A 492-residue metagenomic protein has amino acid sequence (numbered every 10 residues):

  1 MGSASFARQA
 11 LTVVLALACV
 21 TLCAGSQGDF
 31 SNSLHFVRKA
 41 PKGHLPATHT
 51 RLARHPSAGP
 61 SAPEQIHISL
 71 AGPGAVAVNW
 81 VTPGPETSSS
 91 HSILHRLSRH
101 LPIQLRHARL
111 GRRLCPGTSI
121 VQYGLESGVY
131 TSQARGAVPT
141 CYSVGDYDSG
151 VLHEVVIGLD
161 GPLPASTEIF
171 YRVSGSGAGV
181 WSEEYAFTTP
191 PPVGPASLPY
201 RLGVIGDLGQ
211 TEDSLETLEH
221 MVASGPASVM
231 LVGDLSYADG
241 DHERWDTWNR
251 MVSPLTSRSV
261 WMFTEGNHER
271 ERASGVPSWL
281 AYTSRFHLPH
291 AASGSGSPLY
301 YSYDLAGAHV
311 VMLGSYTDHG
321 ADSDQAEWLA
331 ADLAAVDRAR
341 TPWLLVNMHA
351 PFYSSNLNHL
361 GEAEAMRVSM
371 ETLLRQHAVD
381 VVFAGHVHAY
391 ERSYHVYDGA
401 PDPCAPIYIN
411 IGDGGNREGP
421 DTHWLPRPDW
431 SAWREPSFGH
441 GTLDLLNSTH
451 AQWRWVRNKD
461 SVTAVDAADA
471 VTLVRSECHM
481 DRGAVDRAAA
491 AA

Functional and structural regions predicted by a protein language model:
G2, Q9-L11, L15-V204, A223 (+2 more regions): Acidic, histidine-bearing metal-coordination/catalytic regions of metal-dependent phosphoesterases
P73, P85, E269-R270, T317-D318 (+4 more regions): Short, solvent-exposed loop/turn segments at secondary-structure junctions
L101, S127-L152, R201-S214, D239 (+6 more regions): Acidic/histidine-rich helix-loop elements that form or flank divalent-metal/phosphate-binding sites at the catalytic
L110, L215-A273, Q376: Core catalytic region of metal-dependent phosphoesterases/phosphodiesterases, especially metallo-beta-lactamase-like
Y147-L159, A165-G194, E243-L344, H359-E364 (+3 more regions): Extended active-site neighborhood of metal-dependent phosphoesterases/phosphodiesterases
G203-G206, S228-D234, W261-N267, G314 (+3 more regions): Active-site neighborhood of phospho(di)ester-bond hydrolases with catalytic His/Asp-centered motifs
E212-H220, R367-E371: Short, acidic/polar
G225-P226, H309, P342, A378: Short loop/turn motifs at secondary-structure junctions
